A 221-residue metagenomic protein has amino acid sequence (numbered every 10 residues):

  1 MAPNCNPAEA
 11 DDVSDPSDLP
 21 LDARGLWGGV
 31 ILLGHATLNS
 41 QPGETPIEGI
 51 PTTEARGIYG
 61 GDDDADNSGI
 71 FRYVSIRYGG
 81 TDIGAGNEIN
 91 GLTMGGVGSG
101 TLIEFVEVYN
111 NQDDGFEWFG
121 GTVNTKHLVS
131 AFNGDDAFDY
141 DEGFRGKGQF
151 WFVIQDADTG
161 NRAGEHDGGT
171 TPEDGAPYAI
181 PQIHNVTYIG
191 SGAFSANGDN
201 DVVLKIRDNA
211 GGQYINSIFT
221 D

Functional and structural regions predicted by a protein language model:
M1-D221: Beta-strand/loop edge motif enriched in small/polar residues
